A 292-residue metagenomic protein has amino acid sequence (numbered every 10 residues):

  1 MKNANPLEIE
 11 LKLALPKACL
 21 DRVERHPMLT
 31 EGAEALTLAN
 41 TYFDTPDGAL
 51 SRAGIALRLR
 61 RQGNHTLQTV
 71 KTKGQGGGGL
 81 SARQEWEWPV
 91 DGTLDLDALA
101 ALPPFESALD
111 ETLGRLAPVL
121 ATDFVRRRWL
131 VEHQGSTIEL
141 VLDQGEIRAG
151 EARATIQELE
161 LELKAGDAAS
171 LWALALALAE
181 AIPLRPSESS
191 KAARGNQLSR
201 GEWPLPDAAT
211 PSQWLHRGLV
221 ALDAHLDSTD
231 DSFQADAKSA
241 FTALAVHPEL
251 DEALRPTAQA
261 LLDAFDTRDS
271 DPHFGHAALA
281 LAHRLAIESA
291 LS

Functional and structural regions predicted by a protein language model:
M1-S292: Phosphate-end processing signature that detects enzymes handling 5′-triphosphorylated RNA and polyphosphate
